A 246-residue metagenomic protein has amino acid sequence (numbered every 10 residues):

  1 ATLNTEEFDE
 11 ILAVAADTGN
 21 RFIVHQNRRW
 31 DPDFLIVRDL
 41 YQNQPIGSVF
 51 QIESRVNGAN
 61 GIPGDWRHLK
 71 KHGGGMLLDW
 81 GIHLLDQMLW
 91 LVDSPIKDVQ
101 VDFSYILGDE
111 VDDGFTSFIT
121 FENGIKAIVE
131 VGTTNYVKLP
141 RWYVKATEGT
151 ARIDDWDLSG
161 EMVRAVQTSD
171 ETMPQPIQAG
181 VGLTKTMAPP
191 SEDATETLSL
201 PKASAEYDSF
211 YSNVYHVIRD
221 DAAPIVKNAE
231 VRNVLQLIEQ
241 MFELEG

Functional and structural regions predicted by a protein language model:
A1-N27, Q44: Beta-strand-loop-alpha-helix segment that lines the small-molecule cofactor/substrate pocket of alpha/beta enzymes
E7-D9, D17, E122, L198-A205 (+1 more regions): C-terminal helix-rich "cap/oligomerization" subdomain common to oxidoreductases
R21, R28-G108: Predominantly a Rossmann-like dinucleotide-binding segment in NAD(P)-dependent oxidoreductases
N27, E148-I225: C-terminal glycine/acidic-rich active-site capping loop/insertion
P95, N123-I125, G149-T150, A222: Short acidic/polar mixed-charge low-complexity motifs
E110-G114: A short, glycine/Asx- and small/polar-enriched loop/turn that sits immediately N-terminal to a beta-strand
S117-G124, V144-A146: Active-site beta-strand termini and strand-to-loop segments that position acidic
E130-K138: Glycine-rich phosphate/pyrophosphate-binding beta-alpha loops
